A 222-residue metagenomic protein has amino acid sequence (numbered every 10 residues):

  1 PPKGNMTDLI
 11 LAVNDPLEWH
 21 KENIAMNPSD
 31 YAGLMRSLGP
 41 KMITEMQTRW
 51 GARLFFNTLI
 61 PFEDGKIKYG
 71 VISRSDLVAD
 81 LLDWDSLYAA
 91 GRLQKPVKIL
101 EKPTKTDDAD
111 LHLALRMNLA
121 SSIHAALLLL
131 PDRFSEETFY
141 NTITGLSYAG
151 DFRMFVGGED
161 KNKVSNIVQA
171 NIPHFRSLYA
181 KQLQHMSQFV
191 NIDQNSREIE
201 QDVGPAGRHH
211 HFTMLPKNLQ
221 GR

Functional and structural regions predicted by a protein language model:
P2-G4, D15-R222: Catalytic core of pol beta-like nucleotidyltransferases
T7: Change "...and in nucleic-acid phosphodiester-cleaving endonucleases..." to "...and in nucleic-acid processing enzymes
I10-A12: Short hydrophobic/aromatic beta-strand micro-patches that form the beta-sheet surface supporting nucleotide- or nucleic
